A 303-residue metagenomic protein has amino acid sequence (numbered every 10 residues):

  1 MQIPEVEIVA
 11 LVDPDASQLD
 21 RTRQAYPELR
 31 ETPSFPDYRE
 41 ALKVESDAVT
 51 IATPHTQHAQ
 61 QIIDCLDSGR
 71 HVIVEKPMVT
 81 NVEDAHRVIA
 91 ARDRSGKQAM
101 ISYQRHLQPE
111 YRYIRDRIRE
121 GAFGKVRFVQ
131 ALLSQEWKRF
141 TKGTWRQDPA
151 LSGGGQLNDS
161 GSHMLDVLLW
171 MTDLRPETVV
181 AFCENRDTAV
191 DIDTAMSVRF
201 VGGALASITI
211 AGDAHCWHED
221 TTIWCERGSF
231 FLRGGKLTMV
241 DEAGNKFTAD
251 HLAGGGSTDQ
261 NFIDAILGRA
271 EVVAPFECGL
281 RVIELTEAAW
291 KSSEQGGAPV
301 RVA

Functional and structural regions predicted by a protein language model:
M1-E28: N-terminal Rossmann-like dinucleotide-binding module
Y26-A90: Beta-loop-alpha module in the N-terminal Rossmann-like domain of NAD(P)-dependent dehydrogenases, especially those
E40, A48-T50, V201, D264-A303: C-terminal helix-rich "cap/oligomerization" subdomain common to oxidoreductases
G69, G96, G121, G203 (+1 more regions): Glycine-centered short loops/turns at secondary-structure junctions
V74-E75, T80, A99-I101, L232: Hydrophobic residues in well-ordered beta-strands that form the structural core
A85-R105, K125-V129: Rossmann-fold dehydrogenase core element
R105-F182, D187: Predominantly a Rossmann-like dinucleotide-binding segment in NAD(P)-dependent oxidoreductases
E184-D191, V201-D259, P275: NAD(P)-dinucleotide binding in Rossmann-like oxidoreductases
